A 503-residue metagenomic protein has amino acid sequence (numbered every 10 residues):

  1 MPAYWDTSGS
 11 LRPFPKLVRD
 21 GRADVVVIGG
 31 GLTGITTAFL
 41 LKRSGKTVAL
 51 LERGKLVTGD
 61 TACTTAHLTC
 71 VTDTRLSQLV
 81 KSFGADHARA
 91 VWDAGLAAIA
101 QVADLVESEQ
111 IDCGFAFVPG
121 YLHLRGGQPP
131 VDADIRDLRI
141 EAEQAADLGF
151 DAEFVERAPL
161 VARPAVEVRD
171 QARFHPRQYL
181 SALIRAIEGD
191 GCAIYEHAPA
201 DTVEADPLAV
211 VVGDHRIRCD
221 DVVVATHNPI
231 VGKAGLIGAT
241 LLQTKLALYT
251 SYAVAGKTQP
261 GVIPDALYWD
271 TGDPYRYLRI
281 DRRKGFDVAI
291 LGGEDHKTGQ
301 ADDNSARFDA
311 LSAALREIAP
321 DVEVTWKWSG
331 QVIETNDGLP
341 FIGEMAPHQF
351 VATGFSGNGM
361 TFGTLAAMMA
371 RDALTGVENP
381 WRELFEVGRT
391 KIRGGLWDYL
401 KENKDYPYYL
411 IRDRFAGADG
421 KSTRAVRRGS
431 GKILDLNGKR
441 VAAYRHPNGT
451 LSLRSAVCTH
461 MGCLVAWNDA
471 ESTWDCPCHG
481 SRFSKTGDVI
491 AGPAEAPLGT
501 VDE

Functional and structural regions predicted by a protein language model:
M1-V25, R43, E495-V501: Extreme N-terminal leader/targeting segments of oxidoreductases
A23-L50: N-terminal Rossmann-like FAD-binding beta1-loop-alpha1 element of flavoenzymes
R43-C63: Glycine-rich FAD pyrophosphate-binding loop
V71-V155: Dinucleotide-binding Rossmann-like beta1-alpha1 core, especially the glycine-rich loop that anchors the ADP
E143-A145, A165-D220: Helical element adjacent to the flavin cofactor pocket in flavoenzyme catalytic cores
T202-I280, Y409, T423-R424: Flavin-dependent oxidoreductases
V254, I433-E503: Rieske [2Fe-2S] iron-sulfur-binding domain
G272-D273, K297-Y399, R454: C-terminal catalytic lobe of FAD-dependent flavoproteins
